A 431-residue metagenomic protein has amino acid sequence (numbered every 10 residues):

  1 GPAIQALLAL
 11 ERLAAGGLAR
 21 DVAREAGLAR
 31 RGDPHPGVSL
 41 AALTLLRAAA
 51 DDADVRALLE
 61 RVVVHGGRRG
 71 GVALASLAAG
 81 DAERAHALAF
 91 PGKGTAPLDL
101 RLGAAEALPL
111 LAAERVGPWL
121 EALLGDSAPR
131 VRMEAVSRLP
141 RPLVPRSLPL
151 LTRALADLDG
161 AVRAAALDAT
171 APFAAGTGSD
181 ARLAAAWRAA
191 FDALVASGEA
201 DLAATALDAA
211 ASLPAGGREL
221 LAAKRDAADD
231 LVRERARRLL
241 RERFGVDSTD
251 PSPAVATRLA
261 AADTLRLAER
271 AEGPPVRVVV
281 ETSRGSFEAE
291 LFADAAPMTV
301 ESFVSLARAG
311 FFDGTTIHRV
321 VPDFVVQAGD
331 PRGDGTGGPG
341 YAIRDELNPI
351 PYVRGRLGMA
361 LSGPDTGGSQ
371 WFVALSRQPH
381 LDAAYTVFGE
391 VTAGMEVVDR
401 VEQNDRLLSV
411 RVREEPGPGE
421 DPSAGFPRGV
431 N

Functional and structural regions predicted by a protein language model:
P2-L18, G37-D51, R61, R68-A82 (+9 more regions): Structural detector for internal amphipathic alpha-helices that build alpha-solenoid repeat scaffolds
V22-R24, V55, S147, R182-R188 (+1 more regions): HEAT/HEAT-like alpha-solenoid repeats
E25-P34, L58-G66, A87-A96, W119-S127 (+3 more regions): Alpha-solenoid HEAT/Armadillo-like helical repeat scaffolds in large eukaryotic proteins
D51, V55, V116, V144-S147 (+3 more regions): Amphipathic alpha-helical protein-protein interaction surfaces
V55, A82-R84, R218, G394: Alpha-helix initiation and N-capping motif
R182, A196-D201, T205-N431: Cyclophilin-like peptidyl-prolyl cis-trans isomerases
